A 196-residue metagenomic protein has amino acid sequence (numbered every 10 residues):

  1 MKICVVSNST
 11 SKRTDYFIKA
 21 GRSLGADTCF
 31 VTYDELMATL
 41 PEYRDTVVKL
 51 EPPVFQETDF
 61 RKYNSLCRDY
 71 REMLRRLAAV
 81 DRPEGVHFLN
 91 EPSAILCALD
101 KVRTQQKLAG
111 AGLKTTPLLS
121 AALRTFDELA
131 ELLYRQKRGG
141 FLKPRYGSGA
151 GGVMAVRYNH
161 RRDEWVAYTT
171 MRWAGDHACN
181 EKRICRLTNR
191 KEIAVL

Functional and structural regions predicted by a protein language model:
M1-C4: Extreme N-terminal starter segment of soluble prokaryotic enzymes
V6-S7, K137: A general, composition-driven signal for non-globular sequence regions
N8-A121, D127-E131: Conserved N-proximal alpha/beta basic substrate-recognition cap immediately N-terminal to, or forming the N-lobe
V80-L196: Active-site nucleotide/adenylate-binding loops and adjacent lid/helix of ATP-dependent enzymes
